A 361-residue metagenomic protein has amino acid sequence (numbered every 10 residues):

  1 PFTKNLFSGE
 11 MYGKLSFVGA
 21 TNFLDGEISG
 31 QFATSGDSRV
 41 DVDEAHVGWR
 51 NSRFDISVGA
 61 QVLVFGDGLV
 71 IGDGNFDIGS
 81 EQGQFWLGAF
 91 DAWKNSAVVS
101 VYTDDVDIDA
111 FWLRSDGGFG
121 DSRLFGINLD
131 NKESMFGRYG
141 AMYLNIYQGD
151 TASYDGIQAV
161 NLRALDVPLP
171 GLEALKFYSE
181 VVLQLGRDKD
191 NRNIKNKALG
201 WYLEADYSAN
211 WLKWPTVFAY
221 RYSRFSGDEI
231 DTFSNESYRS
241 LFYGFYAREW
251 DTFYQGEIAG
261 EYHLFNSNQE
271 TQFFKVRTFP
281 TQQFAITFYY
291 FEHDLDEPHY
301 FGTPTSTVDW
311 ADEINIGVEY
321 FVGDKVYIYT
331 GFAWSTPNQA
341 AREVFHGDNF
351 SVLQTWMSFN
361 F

Functional and structural regions predicted by a protein language model:
P1-F2, A45-G48, V98-S100, G126-D130 (+6 more regions): Outer-membrane beta-barrel architecture
F2-R138, A205-Y243: Outer membrane beta-barrel
G9-L15, F54-I56, I108-A110, G137-A141 (+8 more regions): Transmembrane beta-strands of outer-membrane beta-barrel proteins
S16-A20, Q61-L63, F111-S115, L144-Y147 (+7 more regions): Outer-membrane beta-barrel pore domains and translocons
S29-T34, E81-F85, L113-D116, Y147-A152 (+4 more regions): Extracellular loop and loop/strand-boundary signature of outer-membrane beta-barrel proteins
S38-D43, D91-N95, Y102, D121-F125 (+5 more regions): Residues that define the transmembrane beta-barrel architecture of outer-membrane proteins
E180, R187-F279, A285, F301-G302 (+1 more regions): Extracellular/periplasmic loop regions
Y290, D348-F361: Outer-membrane beta-barrel "beta-signal"
